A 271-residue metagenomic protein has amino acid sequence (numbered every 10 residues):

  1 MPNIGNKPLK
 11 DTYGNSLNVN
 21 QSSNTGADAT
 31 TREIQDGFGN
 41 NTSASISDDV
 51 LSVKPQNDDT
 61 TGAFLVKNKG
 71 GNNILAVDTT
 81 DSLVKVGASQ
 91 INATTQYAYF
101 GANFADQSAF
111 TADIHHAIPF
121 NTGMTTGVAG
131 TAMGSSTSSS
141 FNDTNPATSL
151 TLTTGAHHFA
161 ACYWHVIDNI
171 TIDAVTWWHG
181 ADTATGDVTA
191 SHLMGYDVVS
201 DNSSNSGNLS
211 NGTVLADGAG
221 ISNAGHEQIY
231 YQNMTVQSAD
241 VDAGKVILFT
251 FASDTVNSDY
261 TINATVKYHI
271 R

Functional and structural regions predicted by a protein language model:
P2-H116, T126-G127, T189: Intrinsic low-complexity, repeat-rich intrinsically disordered segments enriched in small/flexible residues
G39, A88-R271: Polar, enzyme-active/binding microenvironments
